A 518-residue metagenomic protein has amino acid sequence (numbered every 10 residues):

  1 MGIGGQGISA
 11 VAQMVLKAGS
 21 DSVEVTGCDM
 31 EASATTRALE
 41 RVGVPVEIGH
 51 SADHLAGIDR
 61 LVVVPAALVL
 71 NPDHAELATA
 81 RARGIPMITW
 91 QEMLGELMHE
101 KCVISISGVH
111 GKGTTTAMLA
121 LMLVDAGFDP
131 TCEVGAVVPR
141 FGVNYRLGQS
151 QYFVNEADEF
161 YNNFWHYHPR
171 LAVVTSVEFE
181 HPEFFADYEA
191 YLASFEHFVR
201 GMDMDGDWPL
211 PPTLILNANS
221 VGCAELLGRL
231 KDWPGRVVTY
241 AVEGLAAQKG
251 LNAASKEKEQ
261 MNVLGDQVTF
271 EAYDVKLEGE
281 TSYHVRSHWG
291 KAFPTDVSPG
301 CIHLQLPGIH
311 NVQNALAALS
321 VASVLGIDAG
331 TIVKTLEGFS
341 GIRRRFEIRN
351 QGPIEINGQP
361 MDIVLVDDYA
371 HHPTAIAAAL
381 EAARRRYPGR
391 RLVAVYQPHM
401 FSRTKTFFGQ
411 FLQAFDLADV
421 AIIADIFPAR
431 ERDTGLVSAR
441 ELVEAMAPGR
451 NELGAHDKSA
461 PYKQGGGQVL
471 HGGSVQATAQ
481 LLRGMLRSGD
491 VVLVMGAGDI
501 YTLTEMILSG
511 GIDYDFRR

Functional and structural regions predicted by a protein language model:
M1-A34, E40-V44, L61, A82 (+9 more regions): ATP-dependent carboxylate-amine ligase
M14-S20, E40, H54, V69-A218 (+6 more regions): Phosphate-binding loop of NTP-binding sites
T26, E47, V62, I88 (+11 more regions): Hydrophobic/aromatic beta-strand patches that form the interior of the parallel beta-sheet core in alpha/beta enzyme
E40-A56: Glycine-rich, highly charged phosphate/nucleotide-binding loops
L55-V62, Q151, S488-G489: Short acidic/histidine-rich motifs immediately flanking catalytic phosphotransfer sites in two-component signaling
D59-N71: Short beta-strand-loop/turn "lid" adjacent to the catalytic site in phosphate-handling enzymes
P65, V134-G135, A218, D425-I426 (+1 more regions): Short secondary-structure boundary segments
Y273-S298: Acidic-glycine-rich active-site phosphate/pyrophosphate-binding loop
